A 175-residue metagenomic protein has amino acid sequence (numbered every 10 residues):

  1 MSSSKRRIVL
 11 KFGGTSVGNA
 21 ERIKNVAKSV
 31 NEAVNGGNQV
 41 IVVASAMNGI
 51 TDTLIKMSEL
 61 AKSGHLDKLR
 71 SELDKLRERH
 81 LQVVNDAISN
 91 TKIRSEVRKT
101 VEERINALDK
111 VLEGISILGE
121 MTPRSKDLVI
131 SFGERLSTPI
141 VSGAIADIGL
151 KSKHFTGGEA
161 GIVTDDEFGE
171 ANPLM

Functional and structural regions predicted by a protein language model:
M1-M175: Nucleotide/pyrophosphate-binding catalytic subdomain
